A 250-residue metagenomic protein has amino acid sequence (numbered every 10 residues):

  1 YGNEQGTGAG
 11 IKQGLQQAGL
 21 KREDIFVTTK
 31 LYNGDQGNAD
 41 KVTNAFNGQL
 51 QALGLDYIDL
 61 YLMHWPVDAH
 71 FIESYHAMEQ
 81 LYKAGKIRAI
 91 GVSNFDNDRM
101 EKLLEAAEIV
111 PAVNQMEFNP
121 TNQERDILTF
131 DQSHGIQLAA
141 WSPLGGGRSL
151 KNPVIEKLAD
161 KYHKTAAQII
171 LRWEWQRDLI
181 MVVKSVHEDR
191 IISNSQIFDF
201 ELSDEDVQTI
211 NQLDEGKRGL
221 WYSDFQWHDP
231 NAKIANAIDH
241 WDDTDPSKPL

Functional and structural regions predicted by a protein language model:
Y1-I25, D239, T244-L250: N-terminal binding-site loop/beta-alpha segment at the start of enzyme catalytic domains that lines or forms
T7, V42, F46, F71-S74 (+1 more regions): Aromatic/hydrophobic pocket-lining residues that form the small-molecule binding cavity in soluble enzyme cores
G8-R22, N47-D56, Q80-Y82, L104-A107 (+1 more regions): Acidic (Asp/Glu)-rich catalytic clusters
K21-D35, D59-H64, N94, F118: A short, structured active-site edge motif that brings together acidic residues
N33-G37, D68-F71: Acidic pyrophosphate-coordinating catalytic loop
G37-L53, M100, N122-Q123: Short, acidic/polar
L53-A69: Active-site groove signature of glycoside hydrolases
W65-L250: Beta/alpha (TIM)-barrel catalytic core signal, keyed to glycine-rich beta->alpha loops juxtaposed to Asp/Glu that bind
